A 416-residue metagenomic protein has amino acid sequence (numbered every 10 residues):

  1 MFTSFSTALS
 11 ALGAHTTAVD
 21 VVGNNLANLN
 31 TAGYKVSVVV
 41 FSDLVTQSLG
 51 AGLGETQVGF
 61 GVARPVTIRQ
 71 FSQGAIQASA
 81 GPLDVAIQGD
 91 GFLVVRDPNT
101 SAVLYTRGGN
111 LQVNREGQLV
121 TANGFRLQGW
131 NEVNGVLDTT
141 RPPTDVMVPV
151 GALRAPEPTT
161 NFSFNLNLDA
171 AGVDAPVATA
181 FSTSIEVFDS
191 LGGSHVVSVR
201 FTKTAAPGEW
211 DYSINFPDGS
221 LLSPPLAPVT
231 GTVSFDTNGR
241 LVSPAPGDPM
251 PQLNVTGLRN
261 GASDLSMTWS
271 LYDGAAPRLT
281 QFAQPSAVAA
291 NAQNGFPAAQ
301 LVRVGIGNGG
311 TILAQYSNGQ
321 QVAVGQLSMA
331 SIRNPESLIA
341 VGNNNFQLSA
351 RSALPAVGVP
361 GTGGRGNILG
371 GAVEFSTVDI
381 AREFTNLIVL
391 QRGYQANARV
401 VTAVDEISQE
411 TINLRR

Functional and structural regions predicted by a protein language model:
F2, K35-N386, G393: Small/polar low-complexity and glycine-rich loop motifs
T3-S6, G13, A27, R115 (+2 more regions): Structured catalytic/translocation cores of nucleotide/phosphate-coupled proteins
F5-A8, L12-H15, N30-F41, Q320 (+5 more regions): Alpha-helical heptad-repeat coiled-coil segments that mediate oligomerization/polymerization in large
A18, V22-N28: N-terminal signal-anchor module of multipass membrane proteins
N397: Acidic/polar, glycine-anchored loop/turn motif associated with catalytic or activation segments that engage anionic
